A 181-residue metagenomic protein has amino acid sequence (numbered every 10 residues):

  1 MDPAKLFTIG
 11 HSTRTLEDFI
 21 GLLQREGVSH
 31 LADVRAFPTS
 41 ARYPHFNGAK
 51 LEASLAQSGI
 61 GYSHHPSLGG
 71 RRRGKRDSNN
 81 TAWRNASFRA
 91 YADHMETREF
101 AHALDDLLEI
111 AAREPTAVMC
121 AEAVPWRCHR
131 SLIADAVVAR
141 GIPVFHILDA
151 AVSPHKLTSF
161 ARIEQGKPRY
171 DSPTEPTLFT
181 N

Functional and structural regions predicted by a protein language model:
M1-N181: Residues lining hydrophobic/aromatic ligand-binding pockets adjacent to catalytic sites
